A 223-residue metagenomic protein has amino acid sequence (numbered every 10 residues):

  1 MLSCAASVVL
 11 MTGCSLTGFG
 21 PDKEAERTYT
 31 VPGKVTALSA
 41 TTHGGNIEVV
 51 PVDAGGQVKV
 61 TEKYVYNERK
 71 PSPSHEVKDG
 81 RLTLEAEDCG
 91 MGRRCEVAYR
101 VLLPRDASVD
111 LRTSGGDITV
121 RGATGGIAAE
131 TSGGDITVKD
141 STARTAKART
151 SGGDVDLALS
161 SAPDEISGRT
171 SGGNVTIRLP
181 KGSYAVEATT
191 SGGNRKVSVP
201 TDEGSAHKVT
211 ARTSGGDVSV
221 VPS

Functional and structural regions predicted by a protein language model:
M1-V60, V65-N67, C89-E96, R195-S205: Short acidic/polar N-terminal linker immediately downstream of export determinants
T17-F19, H43-Q57, R69-P73, T124-D135 (+2 more regions): Charged, low-complexity, helix/coiled-coil-prone segments
F19-K23, T36, H43-E48, P71-P73 (+5 more regions): A broad, low-specificity signal for short, low-complexity segments enriched in glycine/proline and polar/charged
E26-G33, P71-D140, D156, T176 (+1 more regions): Right-handed parallel beta-helix
K34, H43, A54, K78-D79 (+9 more regions): Structural motif
A37, Q57-K59, S72, S108 (+5 more regions): Exposed beta-strand and adjacent loop surfaces of beta-rich binding modules that mediate intermolecular recognition
L38-A40, L111, A129, A148 (+1 more regions): Active-site alpha-helical segments that house and flank conserved acidic catalytic motifs for diphosphate chemistry
K139-T150, D154-S223: Short, surface-exposed interaction patches in beta-rich subdomains that mediate adhesion/assembly near membranes
